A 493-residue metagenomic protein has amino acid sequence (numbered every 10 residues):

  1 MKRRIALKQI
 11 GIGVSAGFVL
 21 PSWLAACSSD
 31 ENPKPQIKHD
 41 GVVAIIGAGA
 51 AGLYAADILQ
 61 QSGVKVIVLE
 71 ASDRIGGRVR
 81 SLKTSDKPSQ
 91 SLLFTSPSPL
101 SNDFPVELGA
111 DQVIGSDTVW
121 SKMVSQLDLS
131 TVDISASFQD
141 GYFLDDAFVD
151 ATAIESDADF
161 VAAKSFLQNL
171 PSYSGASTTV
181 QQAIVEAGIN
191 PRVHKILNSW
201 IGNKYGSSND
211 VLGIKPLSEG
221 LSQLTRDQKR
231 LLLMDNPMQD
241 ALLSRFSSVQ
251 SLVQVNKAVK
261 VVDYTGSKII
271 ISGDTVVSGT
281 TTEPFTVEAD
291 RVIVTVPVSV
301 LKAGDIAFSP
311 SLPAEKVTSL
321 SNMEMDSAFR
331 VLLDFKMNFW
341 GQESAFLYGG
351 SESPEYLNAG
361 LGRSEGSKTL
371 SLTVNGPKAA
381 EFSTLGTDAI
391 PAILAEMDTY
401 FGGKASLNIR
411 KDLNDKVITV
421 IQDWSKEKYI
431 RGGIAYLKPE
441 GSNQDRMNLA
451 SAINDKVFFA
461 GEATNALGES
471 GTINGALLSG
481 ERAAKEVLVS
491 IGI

Functional and structural regions predicted by a protein language model:
R3-L24, S28-I493: FAD-dinucleotide binding site
